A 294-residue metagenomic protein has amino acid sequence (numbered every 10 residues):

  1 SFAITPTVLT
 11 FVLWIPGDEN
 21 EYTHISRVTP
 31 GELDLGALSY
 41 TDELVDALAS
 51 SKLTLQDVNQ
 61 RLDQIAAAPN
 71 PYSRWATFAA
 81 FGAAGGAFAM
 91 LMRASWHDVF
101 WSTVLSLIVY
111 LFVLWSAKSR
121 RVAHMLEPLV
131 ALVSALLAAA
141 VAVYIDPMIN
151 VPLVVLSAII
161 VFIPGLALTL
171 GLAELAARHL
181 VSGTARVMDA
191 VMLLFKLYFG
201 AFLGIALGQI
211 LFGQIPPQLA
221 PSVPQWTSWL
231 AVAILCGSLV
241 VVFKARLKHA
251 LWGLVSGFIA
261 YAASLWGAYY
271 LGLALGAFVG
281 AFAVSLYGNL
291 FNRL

Functional and structural regions predicted by a protein language model:
S1-A66: Soluble N-terminal domains of membrane-associated systems
P30-G36, S73-F78, L126, M192-L193 (+1 more regions): Helical membrane-embedded segments and adjacent short helical loop/helix-boundary regions of multi-pass membrane
D34-L38, S51, L55-V58, V130 (+4 more regions): Generic structural signal for well-ordered, non-membrane alpha-helical segments in soluble metabolic enzymes
A47-S51, A68, R93-A94, R178 (+2 more regions): Short loop/turn hinge sites at secondary-structure boundaries
L48-R61, W75-G86, F100-V113, I205-I210 (+3 more regions): Hydrophobic, membrane-facing alpha-helical anchors
D63-N70, M92, M188, M192 (+1 more regions): Alpha-helical membrane-interface segments at transmembrane helix boundaries
P71-G171, V242-F243, L247: Core alpha-helical transmembrane segments of integral membrane proteins
V143-L294: Generic detector of multi-pass transmembrane helix bundles and their immediately adjacent loops in polytopic membrane
